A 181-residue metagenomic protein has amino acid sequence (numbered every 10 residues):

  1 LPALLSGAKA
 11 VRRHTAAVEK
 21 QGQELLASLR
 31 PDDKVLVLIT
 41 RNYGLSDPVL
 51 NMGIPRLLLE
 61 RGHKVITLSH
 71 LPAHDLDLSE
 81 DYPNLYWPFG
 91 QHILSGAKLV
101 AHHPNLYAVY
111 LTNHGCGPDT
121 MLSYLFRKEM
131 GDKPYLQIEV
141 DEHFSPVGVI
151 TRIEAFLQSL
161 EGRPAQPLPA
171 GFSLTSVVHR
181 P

Functional and structural regions predicted by a protein language model:
L1-P181: An N-terminal assembly and electron-transfer interface module characteristic of large anaerobic redox and radical
